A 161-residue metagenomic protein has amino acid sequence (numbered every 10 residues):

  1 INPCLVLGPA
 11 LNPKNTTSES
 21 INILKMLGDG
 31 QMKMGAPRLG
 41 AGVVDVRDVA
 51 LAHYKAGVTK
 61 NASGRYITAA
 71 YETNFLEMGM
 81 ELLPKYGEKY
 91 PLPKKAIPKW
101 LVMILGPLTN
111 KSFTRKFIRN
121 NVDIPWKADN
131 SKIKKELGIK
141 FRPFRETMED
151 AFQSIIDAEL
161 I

Functional and structural regions predicted by a protein language model:
I1-N2, I67: A structural signal for short, well-ordered beta-strand segments and their strand-loop junctions that often border
N2-G40: NAD(P)-dependent short-chain dehydrogenase/reductase
K25-Y66, A70-T73: Alpha-helical substrate-binding/gating segment
V46, G106-G138: Conserved C-terminal active-site "lid" loop/helix of NAD(P)H-dependent oxidoreductases that clamps the redox cofactor
A52-F113, F144, M148-I161: Mid/C-terminal beta-alpha module of Rossmann-like enzyme folds, strongest in SDR-family dehydrogenases/epimerases
